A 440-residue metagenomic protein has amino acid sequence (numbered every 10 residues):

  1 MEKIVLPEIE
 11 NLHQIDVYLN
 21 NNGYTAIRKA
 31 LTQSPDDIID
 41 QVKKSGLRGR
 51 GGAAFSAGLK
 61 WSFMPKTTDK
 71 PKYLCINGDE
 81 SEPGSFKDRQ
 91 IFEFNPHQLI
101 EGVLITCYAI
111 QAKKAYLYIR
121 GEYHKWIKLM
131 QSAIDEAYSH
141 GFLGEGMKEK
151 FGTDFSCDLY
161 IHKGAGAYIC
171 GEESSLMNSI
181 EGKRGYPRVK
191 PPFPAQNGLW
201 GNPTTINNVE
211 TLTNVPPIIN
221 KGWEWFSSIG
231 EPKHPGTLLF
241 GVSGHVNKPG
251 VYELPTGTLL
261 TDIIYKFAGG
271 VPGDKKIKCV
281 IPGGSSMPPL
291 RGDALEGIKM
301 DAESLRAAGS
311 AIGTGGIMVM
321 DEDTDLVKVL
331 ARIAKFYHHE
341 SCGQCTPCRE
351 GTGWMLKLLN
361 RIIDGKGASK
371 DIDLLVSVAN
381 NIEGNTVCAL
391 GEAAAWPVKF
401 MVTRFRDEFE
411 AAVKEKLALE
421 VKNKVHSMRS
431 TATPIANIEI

Functional and structural regions predicted by a protein language model:
M1-I39: Cofactor-/ligand-binding subdomain signature composed of acidic, glycine-rich, tryptophan-containing flexible loops
Y18-Y24, I76-D88, P194-L199, G241-V246: Gly-rich Lys/Arg/Thr-decorated short loops/hinges at beta-loop-alpha junctions or inter-strand turns that position
T25-Q41, K70-K72, G78, K87-F92 (+5 more regions): Ferredoxin-type iron-sulfur electron-transfer modules in oxidoreductases and energy-metabolism complexes
K44-F63, G166-N178, G182-R184, H338-E350 (+1 more regions): Conserved phosphate/anionic-ligand binding catalytic regions in large, soluble enzymes, centered on
A53-W61, S85-D88, I127-S132, C170-G182 (+8 more regions): Short acidic, glycine/serine/threonine-rich loops at helix termini
N95-A109: Histidine-anchored nucleotide/phosphate-binding helix
G102-T106, P255-G273: Short amphipathic, charge-patterned alpha-helical segments
I127-T256, A268: Hydrophobic alpha-helical positions that pack around
